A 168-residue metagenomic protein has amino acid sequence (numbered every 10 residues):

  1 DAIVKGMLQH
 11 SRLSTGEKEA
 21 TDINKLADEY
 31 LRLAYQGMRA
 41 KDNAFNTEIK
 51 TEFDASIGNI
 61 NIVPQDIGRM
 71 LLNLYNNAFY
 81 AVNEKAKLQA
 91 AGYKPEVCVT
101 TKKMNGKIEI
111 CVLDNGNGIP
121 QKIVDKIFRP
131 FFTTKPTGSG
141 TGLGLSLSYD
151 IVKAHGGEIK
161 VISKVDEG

Functional and structural regions predicted by a protein language model:
D1-K41, E48: Conserved DHp (HisKA) dimerization/phosphotransfer helix of two-component histidine kinases, i.e., the long coiled-coil
E17-E19, R39-T47, F79-I108: ATP-lid-like helix-loop hinge signature
I23, G118-K126, G140: Short helix N-cap motif at coil->helix boundaries in the Bergerat
A44-G58: Conserved catalytic submotifs in the C-terminal HATPase_c
D114: Acidic ATP/Mg2+-coordinating residue in the GHKL
V124, G144, S148: Short alpha-helical Gxxx[C/S/T] motif in the catalytic ATP-binding
